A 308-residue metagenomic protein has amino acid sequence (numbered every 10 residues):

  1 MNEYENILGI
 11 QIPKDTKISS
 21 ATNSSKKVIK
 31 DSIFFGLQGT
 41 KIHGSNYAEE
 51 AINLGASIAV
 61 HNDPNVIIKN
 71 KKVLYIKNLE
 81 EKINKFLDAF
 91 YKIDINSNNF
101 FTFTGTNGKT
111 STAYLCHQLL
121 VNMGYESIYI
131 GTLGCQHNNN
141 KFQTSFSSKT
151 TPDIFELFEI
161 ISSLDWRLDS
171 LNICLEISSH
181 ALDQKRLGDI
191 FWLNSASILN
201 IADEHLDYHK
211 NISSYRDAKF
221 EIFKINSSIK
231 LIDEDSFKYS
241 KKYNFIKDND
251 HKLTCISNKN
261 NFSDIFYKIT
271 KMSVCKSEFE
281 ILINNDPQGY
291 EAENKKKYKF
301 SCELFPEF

Functional and structural regions predicted by a protein language model:
M1-A89, K268-K271, E291-E303, E307: N-terminal leader/targeting and accessory segments in enzymes
E3-Y4, V66-N70, W166-C174, A181-Q184 (+1 more regions): Acidic, Mg2+-coordinating active-site environments of NTP-dependent enzymes
S32, A51, F86, F103 (+7 more regions): Residue-level signal for inorganic ion chemistry
A48-N53, D165-W166, D189: Non-catalytic positions within long, well-ordered alpha-helices that form the structural scaffold/packing of enzyme
D88-H137, K141-F142: Walker A (P-loop) phosphate-binding motif
F142-D153, E204-H209: Flexible beta-alpha connector loops of hexameric P-loop NTPases
F146-S178: Conserved nucleotide-sensing/catalytic segment adjacent to the nucleotide-binding pocket in NTP-handling enzymes
